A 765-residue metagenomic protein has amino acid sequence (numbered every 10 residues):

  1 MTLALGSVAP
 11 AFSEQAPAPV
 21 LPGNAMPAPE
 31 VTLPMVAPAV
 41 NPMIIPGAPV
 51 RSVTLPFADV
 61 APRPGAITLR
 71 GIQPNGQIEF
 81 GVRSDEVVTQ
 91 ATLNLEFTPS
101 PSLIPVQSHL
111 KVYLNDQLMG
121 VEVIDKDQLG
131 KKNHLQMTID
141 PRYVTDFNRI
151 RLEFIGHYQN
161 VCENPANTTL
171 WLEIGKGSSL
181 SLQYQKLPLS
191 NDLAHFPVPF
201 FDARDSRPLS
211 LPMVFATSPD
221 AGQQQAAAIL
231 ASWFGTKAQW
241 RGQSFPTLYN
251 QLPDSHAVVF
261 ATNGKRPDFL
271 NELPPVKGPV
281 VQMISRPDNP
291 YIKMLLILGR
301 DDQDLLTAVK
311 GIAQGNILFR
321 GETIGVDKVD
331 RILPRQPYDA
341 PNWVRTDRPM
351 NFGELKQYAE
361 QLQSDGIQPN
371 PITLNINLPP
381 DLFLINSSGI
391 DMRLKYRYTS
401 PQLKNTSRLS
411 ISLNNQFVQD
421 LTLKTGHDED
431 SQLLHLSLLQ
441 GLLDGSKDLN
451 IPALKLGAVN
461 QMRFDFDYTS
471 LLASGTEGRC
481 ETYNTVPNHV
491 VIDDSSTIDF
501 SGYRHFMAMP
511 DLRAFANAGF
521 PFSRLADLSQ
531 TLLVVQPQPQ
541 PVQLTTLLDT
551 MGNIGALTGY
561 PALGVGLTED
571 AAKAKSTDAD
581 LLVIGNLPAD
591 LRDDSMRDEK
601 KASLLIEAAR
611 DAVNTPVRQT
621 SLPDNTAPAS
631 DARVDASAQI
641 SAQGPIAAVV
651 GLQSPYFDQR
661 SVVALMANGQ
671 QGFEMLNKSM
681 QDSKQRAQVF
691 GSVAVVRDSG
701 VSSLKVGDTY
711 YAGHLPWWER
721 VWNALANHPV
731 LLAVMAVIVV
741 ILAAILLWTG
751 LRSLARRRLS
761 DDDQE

Functional and structural regions predicted by a protein language model:
M1-S7: Bacterial N-terminal signal peptides
V8-S13: Sec/Tat signal peptide C-region and signal peptidase I cleavage site
E14-E765: Solvent-exposed alpha-helical segments and adjacent loops that form catalytic or protein-interaction surfaces
